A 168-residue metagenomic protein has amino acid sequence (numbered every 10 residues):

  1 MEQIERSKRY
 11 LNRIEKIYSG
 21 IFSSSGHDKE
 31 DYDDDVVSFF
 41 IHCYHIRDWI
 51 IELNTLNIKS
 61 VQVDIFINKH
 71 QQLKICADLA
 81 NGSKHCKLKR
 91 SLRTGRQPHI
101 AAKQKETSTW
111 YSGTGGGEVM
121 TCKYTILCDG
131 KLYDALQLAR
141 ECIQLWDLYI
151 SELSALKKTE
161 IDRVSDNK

Functional and structural regions predicted by a protein language model:
M1-V37, T55-K168: Acidic, Ser/Thr/Gly/Pro-rich intrinsically disordered interaction regions
F40-N54, C86: Extended, well-ordered alpha-helical segments in internal regulatory regions
